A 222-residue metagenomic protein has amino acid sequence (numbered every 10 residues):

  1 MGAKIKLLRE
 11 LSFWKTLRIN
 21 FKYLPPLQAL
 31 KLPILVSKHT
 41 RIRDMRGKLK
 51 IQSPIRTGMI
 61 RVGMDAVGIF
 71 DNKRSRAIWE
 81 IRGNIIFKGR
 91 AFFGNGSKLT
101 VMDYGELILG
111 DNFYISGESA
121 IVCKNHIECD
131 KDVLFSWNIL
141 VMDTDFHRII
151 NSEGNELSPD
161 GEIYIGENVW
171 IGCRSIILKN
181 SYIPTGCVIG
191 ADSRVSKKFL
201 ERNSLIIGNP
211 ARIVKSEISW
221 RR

Functional and structural regions predicted by a protein language model:
M1-M142, G166-N168, S175, T185 (+3 more regions): Domain-scale signature associated with acetyltransferase and cell-envelope carbohydrate enzymes
D143-N151: Short acidic/His/Gly/Ser-rich catalytic and metal-binding motifs that mark active-site loops of diverse hydrolases
N151-G154, I218-S219: Short acidic, glycine/proline-rich loop/turn micro-motifs
G154-G166: Glycine-rich NAD(P)-binding loop of Rossmann-like domains
E162-I163, N180-S181, N203: A short, glycine- and basic residue-enriched loop/turn that sits immediately adjacent to a domain's principal
N180-Y182, C187-V188: Glycine/small-residue-rich hydrophobic helix-like segments
S181, S193, F199: Short beta-to-alpha loop/turn elements within the nucleotide-binding domains of ABC transporters
